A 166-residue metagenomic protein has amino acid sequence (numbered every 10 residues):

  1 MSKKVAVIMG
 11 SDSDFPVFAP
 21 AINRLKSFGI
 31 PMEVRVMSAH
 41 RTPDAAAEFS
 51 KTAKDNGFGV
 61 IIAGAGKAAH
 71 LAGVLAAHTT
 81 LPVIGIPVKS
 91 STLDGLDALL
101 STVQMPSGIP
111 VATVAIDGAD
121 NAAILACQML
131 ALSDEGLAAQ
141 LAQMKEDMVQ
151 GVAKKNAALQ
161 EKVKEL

Functional and structural regions predicted by a protein language model:
K3-R41: Glycine-rich phosphate/diphosphate-binding loop of Rossmann-like nucleotide-binding domains
D14-F18, T42-A46, A65-V74, L93-L96 (+1 more regions): Short glycine/serine/threonine-rich phosphate/pyrophosphate-binding segments that cradle anionic phosphate groups
I22, A47-S50, A77, D94-P106: Active-site-proximal loop->helix
V34-D55: N-terminal beta-loop-helix "entrance" segment that forms/cooperates in small-molecule cofactor or anionic ligand
F49-P87: Glycine-rich phosphate-binding loop
T92-A139: Short, glycine-/small-residue-rich phosphate/pyrophosphate-handling segment
L130-L166: Glycine-rich phosphate/pyrophosphate-binding loop and the adjoining helix
